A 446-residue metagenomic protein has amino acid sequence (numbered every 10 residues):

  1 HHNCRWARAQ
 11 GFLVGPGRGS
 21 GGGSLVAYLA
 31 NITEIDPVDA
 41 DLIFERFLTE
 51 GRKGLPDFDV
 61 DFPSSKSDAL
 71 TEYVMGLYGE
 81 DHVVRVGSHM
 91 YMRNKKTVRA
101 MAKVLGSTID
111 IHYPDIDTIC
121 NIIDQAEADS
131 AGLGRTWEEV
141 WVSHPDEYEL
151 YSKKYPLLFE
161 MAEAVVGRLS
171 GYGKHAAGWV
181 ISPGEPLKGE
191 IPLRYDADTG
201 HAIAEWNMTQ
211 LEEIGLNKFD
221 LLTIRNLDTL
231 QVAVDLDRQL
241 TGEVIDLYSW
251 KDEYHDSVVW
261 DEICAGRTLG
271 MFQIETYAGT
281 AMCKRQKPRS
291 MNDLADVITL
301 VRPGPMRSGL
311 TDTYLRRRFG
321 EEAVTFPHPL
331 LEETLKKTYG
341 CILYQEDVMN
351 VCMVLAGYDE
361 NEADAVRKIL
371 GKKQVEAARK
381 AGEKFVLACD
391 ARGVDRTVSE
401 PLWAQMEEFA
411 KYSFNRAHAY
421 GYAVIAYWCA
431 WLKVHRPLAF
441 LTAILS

Functional and structural regions predicted by a protein language model:
H1-S446: Alpha-helical scaffold/interaction cores of sigma-54-like transcription cofactors and many family A DNA polymerases
